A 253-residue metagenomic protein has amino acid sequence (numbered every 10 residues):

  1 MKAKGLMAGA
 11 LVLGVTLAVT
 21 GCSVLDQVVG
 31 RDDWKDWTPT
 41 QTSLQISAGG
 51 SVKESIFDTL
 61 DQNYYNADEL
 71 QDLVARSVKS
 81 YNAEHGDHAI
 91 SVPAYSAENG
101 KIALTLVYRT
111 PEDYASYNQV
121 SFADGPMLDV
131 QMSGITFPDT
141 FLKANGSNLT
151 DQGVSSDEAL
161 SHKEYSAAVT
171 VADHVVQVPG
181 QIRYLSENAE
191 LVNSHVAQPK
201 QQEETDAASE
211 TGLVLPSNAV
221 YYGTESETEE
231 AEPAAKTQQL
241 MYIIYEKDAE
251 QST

Functional and structural regions predicted by a protein language model:
M1-G9: Bacterial N-terminal signal peptides that target proteins for export
L11-V15: Hydrophobic helical h-region of N-terminal Sec-dependent signal peptides in bacterial secretory/periplasmic proteins
A18-G21: C-terminal motif of bacterial Sec signal peptides marking the signal peptidase cleavage site
S23-D32: Bacterial lipoprotein signal-peptidase II cleavage site
D33-E98: N-terminal Sec/ER secretory leader and immediately downstream segment of secreted/extracellular precursors
A97-T253: Mature, soluble, non-transmembrane domains
